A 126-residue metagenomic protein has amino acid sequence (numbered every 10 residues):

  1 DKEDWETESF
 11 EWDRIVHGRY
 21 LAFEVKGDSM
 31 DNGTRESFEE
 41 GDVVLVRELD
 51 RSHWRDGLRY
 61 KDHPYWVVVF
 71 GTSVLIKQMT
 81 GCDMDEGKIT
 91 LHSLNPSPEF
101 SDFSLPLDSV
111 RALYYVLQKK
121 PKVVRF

Functional and structural regions predicted by a protein language model:
D1-G18: Short beta-strand/loop turn elements enriched in aromatics
H17-F126: Acidic/glycine-rich C-terminal interaction modules and beta/coil loop segments that lie outside canonical DNA-binding
